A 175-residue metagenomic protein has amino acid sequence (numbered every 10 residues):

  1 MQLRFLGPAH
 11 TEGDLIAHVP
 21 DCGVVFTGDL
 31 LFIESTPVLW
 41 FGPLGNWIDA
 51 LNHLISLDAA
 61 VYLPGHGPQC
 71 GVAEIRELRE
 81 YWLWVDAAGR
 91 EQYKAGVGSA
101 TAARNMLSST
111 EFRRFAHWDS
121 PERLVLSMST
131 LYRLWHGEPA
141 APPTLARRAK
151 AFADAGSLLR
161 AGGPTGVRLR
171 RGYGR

Functional and structural regions predicted by a protein language model:
M1-G7, T11, T101, G166: Flexible, acidic/histidine-containing loops and adjacent segments that form or flank the divalent-metal
R4-P8, I16, P20, T27 (+1 more regions): Non-transmembrane, interaction-prone segments in cytosolic or luminal domains
L6-E91: Metallo-beta-lactamase
G42, A95-G98: Short coil/turn linker and secondary-structure boundary residues
V97-R175: C-terminal regulatory/interaction regions
